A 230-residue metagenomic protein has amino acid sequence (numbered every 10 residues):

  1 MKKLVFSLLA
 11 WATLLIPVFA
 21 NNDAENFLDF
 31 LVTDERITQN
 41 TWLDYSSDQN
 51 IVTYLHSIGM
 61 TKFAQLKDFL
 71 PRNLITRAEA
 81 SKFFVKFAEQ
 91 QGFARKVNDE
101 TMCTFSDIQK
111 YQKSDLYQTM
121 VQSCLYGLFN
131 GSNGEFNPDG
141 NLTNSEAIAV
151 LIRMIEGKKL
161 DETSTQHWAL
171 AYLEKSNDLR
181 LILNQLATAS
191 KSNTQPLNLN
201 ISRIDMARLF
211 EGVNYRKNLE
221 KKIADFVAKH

Functional and structural regions predicted by a protein language model:
M1-L4: Positively charged n-region of N-terminal signal peptides that target proteins for export
S7-L15: Bacterial N-terminal signal peptides
L15-Q49, K62-S81, V85-Y117, Y126-S145 (+2 more regions): Feature responds to low-complexity, polar/acidic, surface-exposed segments characteristic of secreted/exported proteins
T53-M60: Mature N-terminal segment immediately following signal peptide/propeptide cleavage in secreted/periplasmic
I204: Structured, solvent-exposed acidic/aromatic patches
